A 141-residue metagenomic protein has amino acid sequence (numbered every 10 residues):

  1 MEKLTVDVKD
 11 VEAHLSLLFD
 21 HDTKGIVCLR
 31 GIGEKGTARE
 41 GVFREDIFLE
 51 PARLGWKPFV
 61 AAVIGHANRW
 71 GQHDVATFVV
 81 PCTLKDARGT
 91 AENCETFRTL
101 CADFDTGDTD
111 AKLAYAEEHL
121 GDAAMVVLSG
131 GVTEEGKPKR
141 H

Functional and structural regions predicted by a protein language model:
E2-R140: Signature for HUH/AEP ssDNA processing cores
